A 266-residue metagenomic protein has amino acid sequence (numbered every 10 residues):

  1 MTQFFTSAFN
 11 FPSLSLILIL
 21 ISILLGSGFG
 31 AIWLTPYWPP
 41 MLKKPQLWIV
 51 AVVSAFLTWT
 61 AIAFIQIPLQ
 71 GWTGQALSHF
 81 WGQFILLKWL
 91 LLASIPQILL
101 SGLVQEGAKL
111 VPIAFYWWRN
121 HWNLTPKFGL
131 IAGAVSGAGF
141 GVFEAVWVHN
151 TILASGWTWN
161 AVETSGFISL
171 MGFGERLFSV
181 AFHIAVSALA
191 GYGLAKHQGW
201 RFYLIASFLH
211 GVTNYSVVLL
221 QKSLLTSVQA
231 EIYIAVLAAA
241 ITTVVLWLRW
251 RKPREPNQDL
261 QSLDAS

Functional and structural regions predicted by a protein language model:
M1-S266: Hydrophobic alpha-helical segments at protein termini of multi-pass membrane proteins
